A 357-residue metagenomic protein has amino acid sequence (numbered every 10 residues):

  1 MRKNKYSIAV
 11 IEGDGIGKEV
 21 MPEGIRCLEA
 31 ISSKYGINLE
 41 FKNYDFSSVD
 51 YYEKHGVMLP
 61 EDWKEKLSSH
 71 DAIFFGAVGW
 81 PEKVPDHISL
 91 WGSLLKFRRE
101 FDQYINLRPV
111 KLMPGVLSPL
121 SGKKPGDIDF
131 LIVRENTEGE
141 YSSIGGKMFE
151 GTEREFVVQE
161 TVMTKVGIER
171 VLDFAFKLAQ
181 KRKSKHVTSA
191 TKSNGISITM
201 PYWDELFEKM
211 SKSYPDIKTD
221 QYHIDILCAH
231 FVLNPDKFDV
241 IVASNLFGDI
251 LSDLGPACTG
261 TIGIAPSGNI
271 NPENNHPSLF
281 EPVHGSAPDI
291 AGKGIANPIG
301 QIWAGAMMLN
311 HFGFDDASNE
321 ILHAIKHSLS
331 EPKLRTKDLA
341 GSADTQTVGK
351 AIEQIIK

Functional and structural regions predicted by a protein language model:
S7-I16, F74-G79, V187-S193, W303-N310: Short glycine-rich or small-residue beta-strand-to-loop segments that form or flank ligand, phosphate, metal/Fe-S
A9-R26, I31-S32, T152-I224, K237: Glycine-rich phosphate/diphosphate-binding loop of Rossmann-like nucleotide-binding domains
D14-G17, D71, V133, A175 (+5 more regions): Buried hydrophobic positions in well-ordered alpha/beta secondary-structure cores of metabolic enzymes
G24, L28, F207, Q301-L309 (+1 more regions): Buried hydrophobic packing segments
G36-P60, F231: N-terminal beta-loop-helix "entrance" segment that forms/cooperates in small-molecule cofactor or anionic ligand
Y51-V158, L246: N-terminal glycine-rich phosphate/adenylate-binding segment common to multiple enzyme folds
Y52, F231-K333: Glycine-rich phosphate/nucleotide-binding loop
S143-S189, S193-I196, D315, E320 (+1 more regions): Glycine-rich phosphate/pyrophosphate-binding loop and the adjoining helix
